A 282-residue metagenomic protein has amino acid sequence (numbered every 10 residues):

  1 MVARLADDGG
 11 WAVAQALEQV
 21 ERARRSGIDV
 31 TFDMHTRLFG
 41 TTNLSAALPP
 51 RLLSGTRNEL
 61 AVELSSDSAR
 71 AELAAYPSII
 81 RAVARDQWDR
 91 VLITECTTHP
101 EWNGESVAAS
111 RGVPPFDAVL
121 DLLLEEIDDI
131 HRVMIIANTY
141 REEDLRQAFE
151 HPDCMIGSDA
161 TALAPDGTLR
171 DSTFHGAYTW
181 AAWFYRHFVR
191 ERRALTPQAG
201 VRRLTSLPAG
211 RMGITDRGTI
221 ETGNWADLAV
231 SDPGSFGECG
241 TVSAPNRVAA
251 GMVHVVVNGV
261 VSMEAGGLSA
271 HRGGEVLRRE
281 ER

Functional and structural regions predicted by a protein language model:
V2-R193: Active-site neighborhoods of metal-dependent hydrolases
I28-F32, P152-C154, G218, A226 (+1 more regions): Structural beta-strand/beta-sheet cores of well-ordered domains, especially the beta-sheet scaffolds that support
D33, G112, D159, G200 (+4 more regions): Divalent metal-coordination and catalytic microenvironments
E59-A61, L277-E281: Short, cationic low-complexity segments
E105, H131-T139, D144-L145, R192-V201 (+1 more regions): Acidic, glycine-enriched loop/beta-strand segments at the rims of small-molecule binding/catalytic pockets
L124-I127, D153, V189-R193, T205-A209 (+5 more regions): Hydrophobic alpha-helix feature that most strongly marks membrane-spanning transmembrane helices and their immediate
R146-D153, S158-D159, L163, A229-E275: C-terminal cap of metal-dependent C-N hydrolases
L163, R170, F174-G176, A182-A194 (+4 more regions): Feature captures the catalytic cores and cofactor-binding loops of soluble hydro-lyases/lyases that act on carboxylate
